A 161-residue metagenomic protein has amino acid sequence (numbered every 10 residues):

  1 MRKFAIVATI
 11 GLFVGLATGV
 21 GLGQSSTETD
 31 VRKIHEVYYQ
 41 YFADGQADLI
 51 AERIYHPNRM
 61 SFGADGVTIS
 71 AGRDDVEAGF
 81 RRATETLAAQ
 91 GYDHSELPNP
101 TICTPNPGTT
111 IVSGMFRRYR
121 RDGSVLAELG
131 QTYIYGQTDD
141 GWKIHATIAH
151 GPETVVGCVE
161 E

Functional and structural regions predicted by a protein language model:
M1-F4: Positively charged n-region of N-terminal signal peptides that target proteins for export
V7-A17: Bacterial N-terminal signal peptides
G15-E52, C158-E161: Short, low-complexity N-terminal intrinsically disordered segments enriched in polar/charged residues
Q24, D74-D122: Surface-exposed, charged secondary-structure patches
E36-D44, Y55-R59, R81-A89: Sec-exported extracytoplasmic/periplasmic mature domains
Y38, I50-A51, R59, V76 (+2 more regions): Hydrophobic pocket/interface hotspot
R59-A71, A88-A89, C103: A short gly/proline-enriched turn/hairpin at secondary-structure junctions
A127-V159: Short beta-strand edge/turn micro-motifs at domain boundaries
